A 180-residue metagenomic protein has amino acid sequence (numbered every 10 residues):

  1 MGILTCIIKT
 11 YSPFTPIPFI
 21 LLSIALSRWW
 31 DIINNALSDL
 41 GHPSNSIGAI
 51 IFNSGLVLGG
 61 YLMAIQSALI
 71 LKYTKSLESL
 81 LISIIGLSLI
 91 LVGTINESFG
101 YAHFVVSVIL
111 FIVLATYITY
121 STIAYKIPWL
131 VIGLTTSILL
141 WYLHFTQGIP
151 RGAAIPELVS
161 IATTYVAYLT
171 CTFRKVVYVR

Functional and structural regions predicted by a protein language model:
G2-L26: N-terminal signal-anchor transmembrane alpha helix
K9, T74-I82, K126-L134: Membrane-interfacial loop-to-transmembrane alpha-helix junctions, especially the N-terminal start
P13-I17, S54-I65, I112-Y120, S160-V176: Hydrophobic cores of alpha-helical transmembrane segments in multi-pass inner/ER membrane proteins, independent
I20-I47: Hydrophobic transmembrane helix segments
L40-Y61: Interfacial helix-start motif at the membrane-water boundary
G59-L80: Transmembrane alpha-helical segments in integral membrane proteins
I82-Y125: Membrane-proximal helix-loop-helix units in multi-pass membrane proteins
Y125-R180: Terminal transmembrane helical module of multi-pass membrane proteins
